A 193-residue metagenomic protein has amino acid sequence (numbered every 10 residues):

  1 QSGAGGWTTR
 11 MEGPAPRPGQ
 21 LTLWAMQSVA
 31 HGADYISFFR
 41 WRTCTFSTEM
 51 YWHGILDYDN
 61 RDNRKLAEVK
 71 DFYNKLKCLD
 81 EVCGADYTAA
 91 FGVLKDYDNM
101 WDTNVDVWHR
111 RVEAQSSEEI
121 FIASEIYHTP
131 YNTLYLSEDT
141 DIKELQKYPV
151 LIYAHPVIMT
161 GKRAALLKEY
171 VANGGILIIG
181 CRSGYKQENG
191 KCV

Functional and structural regions predicted by a protein language model:
Q1-V193: Carbohydrate-binding surfaces of carbohydrate-active enzymes
